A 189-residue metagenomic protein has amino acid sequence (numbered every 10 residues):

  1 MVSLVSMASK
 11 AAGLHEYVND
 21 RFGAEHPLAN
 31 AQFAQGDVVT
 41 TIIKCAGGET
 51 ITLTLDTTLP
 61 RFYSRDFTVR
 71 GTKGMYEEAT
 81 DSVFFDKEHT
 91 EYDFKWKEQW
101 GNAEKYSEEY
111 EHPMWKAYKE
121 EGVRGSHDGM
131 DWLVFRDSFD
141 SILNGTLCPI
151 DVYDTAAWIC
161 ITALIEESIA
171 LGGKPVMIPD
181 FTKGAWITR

Functional and structural regions predicted by a protein language model:
M1-F62, T68, Y153: Rossmann-like dinucleotide-binding domain that binds NAD(P)(H)
P60-V83, K87-R189: C-terminal helical cap and adjacent loop that interface with cofactors, partners, or active-site loops
